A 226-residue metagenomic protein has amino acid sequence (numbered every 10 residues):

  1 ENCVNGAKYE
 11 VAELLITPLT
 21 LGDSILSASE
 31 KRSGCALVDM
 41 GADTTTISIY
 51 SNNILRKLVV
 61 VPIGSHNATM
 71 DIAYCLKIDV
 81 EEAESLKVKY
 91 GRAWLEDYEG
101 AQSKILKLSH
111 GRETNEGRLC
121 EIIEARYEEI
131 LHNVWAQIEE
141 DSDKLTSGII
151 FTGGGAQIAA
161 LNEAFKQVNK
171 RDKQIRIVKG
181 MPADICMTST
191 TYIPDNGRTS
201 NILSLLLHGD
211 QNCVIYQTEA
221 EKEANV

Functional and structural regions predicted by a protein language model:
E1-C35, A93-S109, E113-L119, D141 (+1 more regions): Nucleotide/phosphate-binding catalytic cleft detector across ATP-hydrolyzing and phosphate-transferring enzymes
E1-N2, Y9, L19, S51-Y127 (+4 more regions): Phosphate-binding glycine-rich/basic clefts of nucleotide- and phosphate-handling proteins, predominantly
V4, D39, I72, V134 (+2 more regions): Residue-level signature of catalytic and energy-coupling elements of molecular machines, predominantly ATP/GTP-dependent
I16-T20, V61, V88, V178-I185: Short, ordered loop/turn segments at secondary-structure junctions
A28-K57, I72: Gly/Thr-rich phosphate-binding beta-strand-loop-beta motif of the actin/hexokinase/Hsp70
E30-K31, A164-R171: Short, solvent-exposed amphipathic alpha-helical segments in soluble enzyme and RNA/protein-processing domains
L131, W135-G148: Phosphate/pyrophosphate-binding loops at sites that engage ATP/ADP/AMP, CoA/4′-phosphopantetheine, polyphosphate
V178-N225: Glycine-rich phosphate-binding/hydrolytic loop that grips phosphoryl groups
